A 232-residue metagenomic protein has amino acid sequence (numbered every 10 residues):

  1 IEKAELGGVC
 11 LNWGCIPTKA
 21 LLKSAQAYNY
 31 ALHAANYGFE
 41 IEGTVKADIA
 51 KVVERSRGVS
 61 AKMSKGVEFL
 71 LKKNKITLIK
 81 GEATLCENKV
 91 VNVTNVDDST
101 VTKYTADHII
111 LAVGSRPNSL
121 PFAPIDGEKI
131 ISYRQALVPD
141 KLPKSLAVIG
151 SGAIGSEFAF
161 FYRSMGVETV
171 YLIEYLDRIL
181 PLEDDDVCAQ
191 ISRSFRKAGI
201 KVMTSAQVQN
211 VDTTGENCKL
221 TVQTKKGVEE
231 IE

Functional and structural regions predicted by a protein language model:
K3-A4, I149-G152: Glycine-rich Rossmann-fold phosphate-binding loop(s) that bind the pyrophosphate of adenine dinucleotide cofactors
K3-L142, E168-Y171, Y175-L180, D184-V187 (+3 more regions): Glycine-rich flavin
A147-V148, L172: Hydrophobic Val/Ile/Leu positions in short beta-strands of Rossmann-like dinucleotide-binding domains
G155-S156: N-terminal Rossmann-fold NAD(P) dinucleotide-binding loop
A159, R163-S164: Gly/Ala-rich phosphate-binding loop of Rossmann-like dinucleotide-binding domains, activating on the conserved
E232: Conserved NAD(P)+-binding/catalytic subdomain of aldehyde/semialdehyde dehydrogenases
